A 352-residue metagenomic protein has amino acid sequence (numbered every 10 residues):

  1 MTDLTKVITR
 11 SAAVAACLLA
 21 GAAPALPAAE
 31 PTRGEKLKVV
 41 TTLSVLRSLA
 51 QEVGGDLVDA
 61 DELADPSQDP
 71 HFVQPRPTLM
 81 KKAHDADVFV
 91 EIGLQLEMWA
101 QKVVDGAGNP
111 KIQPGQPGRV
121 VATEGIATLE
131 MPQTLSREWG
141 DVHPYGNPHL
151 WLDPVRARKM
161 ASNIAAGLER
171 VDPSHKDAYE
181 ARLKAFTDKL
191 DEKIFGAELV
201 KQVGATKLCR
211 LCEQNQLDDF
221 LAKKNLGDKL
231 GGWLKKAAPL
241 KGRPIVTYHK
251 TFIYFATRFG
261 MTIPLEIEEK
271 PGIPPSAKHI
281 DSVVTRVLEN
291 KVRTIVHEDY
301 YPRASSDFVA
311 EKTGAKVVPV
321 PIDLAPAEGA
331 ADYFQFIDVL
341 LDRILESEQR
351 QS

Functional and structural regions predicted by a protein language model:
M1-A15: Bacterial N-terminal signal peptides that target proteins for export
A15-L19, V90: Alpha-helical transmembrane segments
L18-P27: C-terminal segment of classical bacterial N-terminal signal peptides
A28-S352: Extracytoplasmic metal-acquisition and chelation regions
